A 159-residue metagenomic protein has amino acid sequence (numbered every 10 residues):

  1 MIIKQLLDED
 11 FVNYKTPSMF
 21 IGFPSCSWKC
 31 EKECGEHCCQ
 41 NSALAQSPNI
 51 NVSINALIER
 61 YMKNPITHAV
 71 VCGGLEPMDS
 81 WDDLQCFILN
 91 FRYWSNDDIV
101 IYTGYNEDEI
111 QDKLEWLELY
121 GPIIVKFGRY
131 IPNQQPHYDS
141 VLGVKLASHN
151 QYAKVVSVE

Functional and structural regions predicted by a protein language model:
M1-I3: Extreme N-terminal starter segment of soluble prokaryotic enzymes
L6, F11-V52: Canonical Radical SAM [4Fe-4S] cluster-binding loop centered on the CxxxCxxC motif and its immediate flanking residues
Y14-K15, M62-I66, L119-Y120: Flexible, charged surface loops at secondary-structure boundaries
S18, H68, I123: Conserved acidic residues
G22, G73, V100-G104, G128: A cross-family glycoside hydrolase active-site/sugar-binding cleft signature
S42-E59, M78-L119: Canonical radical SAM enzyme core domain
I66-F91, I131, Q135-G143, V155-S157: Conserved glycine-rich "GG(E/T)P / GGGxP" loop and the immediately following alpha-helix in the radical SAM core
Q111, L117, G121-E159: Classical nucleotidyltransferase
